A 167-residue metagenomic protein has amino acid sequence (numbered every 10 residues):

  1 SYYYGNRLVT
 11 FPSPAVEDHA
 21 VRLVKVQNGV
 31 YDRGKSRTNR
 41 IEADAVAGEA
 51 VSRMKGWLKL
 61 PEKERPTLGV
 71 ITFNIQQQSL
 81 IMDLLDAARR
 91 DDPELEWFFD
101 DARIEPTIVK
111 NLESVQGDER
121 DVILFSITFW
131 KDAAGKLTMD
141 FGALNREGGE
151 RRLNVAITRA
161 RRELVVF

Functional and structural regions predicted by a protein language model:
S1-N6, L84-R89, S126, T138-A143: Short secondary-structure boundary/capping segments
S1-Y3, A50, D121, A160-R161: Generic short alpha-helical hydrophobic face used as a protein-protein interaction/packing hotspot
Y3-D86: Conserved helicase/translocase motor-coupling segment
M54, L85-D92, K131, L164: Alpha-helix capping/termination and helix-coil
L58-P61, W97, E113-S114, N154-V155: Short, flexible, glycine/charge-rich loop motifs used to bind or transfer phosphoryl groups or to couple energy/partner
D86-N111: Conserved RecA-like helicase motor-core motifs
A102-F167: Conserved RecA-like P-loop NTPase helicase motor core
